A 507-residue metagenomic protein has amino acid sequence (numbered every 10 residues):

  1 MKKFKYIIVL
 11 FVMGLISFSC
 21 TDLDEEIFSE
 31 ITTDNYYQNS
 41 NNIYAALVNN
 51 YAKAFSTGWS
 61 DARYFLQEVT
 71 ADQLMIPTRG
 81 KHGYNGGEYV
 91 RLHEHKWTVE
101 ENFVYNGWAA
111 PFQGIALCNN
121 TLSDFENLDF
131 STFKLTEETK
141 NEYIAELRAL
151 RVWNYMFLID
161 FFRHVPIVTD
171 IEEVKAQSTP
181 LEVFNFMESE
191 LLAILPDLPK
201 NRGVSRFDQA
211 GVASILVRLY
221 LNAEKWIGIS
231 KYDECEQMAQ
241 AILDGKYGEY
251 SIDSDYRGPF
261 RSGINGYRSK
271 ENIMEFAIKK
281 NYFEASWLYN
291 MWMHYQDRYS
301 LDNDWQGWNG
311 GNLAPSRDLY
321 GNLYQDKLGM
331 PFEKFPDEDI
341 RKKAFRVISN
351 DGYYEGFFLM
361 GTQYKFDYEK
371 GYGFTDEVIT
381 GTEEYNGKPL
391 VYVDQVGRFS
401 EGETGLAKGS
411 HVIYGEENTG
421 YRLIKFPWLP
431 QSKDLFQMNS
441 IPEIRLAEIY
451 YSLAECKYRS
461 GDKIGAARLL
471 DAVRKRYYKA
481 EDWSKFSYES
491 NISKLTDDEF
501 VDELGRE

Functional and structural regions predicted by a protein language model:
M1-S29: Bacterial Sec-dependent N-terminal signal peptides
C20-N85, L192-A193, R206, A210 (+1 more regions): An aromatic- and glycine-enriched ligand-binding surface/loop that stacks and positions planar moieties
N39, Y44-G58, G80-F162, V174-E182 (+3 more regions): Conserved, well-structured interaction surfaces
Y105, Y354-D471: C-terminal substrate/ligand-recognition segments
I159-D160, H164-P166, R202, N222-I229 (+1 more regions): Short coil/turn linking the two alpha-helices of tandem helical-hairpin repeats
